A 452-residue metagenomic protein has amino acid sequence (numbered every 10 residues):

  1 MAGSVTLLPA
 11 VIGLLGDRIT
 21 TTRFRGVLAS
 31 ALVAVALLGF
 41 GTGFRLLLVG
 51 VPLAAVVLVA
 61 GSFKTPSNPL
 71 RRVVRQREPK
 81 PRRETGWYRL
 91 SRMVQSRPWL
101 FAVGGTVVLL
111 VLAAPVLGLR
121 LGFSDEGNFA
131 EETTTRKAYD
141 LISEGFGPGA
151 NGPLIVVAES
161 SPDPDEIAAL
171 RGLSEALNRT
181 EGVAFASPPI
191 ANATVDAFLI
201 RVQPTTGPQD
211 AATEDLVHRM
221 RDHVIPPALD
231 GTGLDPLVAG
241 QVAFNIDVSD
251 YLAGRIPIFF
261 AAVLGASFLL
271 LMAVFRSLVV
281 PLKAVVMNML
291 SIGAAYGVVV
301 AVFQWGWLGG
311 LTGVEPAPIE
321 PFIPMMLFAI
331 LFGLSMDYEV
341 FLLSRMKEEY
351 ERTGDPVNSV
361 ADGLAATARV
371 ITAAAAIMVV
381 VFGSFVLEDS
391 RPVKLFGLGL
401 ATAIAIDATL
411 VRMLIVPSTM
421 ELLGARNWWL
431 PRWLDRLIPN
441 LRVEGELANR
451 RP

Functional and structural regions predicted by a protein language model:
M1-L121, T232-L234, V242-P452: Membrane-embedded transmembrane helical bundles of large multi-pass transporters/channels
G118, F123-G310, V314, P318 (+2 more regions): Structured non-transmembrane domains adjacent to transmembrane bundles in polytopic membrane proteins
